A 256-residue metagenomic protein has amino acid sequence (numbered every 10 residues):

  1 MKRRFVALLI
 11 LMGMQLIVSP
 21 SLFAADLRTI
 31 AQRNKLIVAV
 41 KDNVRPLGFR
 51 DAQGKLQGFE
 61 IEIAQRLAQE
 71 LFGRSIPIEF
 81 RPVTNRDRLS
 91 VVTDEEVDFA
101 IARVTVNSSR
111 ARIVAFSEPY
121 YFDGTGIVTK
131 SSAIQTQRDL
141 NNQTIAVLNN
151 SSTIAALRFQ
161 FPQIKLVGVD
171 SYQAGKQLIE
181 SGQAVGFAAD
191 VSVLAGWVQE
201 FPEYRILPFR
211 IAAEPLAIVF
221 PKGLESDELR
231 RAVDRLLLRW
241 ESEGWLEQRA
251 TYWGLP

Functional and structural regions predicted by a protein language model:
D26, A156-V169, P202-R210, L237-P256: Ligand-binding clefts/hinges and TM-proximal coupling segments of bilobed small-molecule sensing domains
D26-I101: Extracytoplasmic small-molecule ligand-binding "clamshell" domains of the periplasmic binding protein/Venus flytrap
K35-K41, Q57, Q137-S151: Short loop->beta-strand "edge-of-pocket" segments that line small-molecule binding or catalytic clefts across diverse
L36-I37, I76, T93-A102, T144 (+2 more regions): Alpha-to-beta junction loops
V40-R45, R81-R86, E95-N107, K130 (+5 more regions): Beta->alpha turn/N-cap motifs
D42-N43, Y121-S131, A174, V191 (+2 more regions): Periplasmic-binding protein-like
Q65, Q69, P77-D139, E203-A212: Acidic, polar ligand-binding/catalytic clefts
L67, V92-T93, L140, I179-E180 (+2 more regions): Hydrophobic residues within well-ordered alpha-helices
